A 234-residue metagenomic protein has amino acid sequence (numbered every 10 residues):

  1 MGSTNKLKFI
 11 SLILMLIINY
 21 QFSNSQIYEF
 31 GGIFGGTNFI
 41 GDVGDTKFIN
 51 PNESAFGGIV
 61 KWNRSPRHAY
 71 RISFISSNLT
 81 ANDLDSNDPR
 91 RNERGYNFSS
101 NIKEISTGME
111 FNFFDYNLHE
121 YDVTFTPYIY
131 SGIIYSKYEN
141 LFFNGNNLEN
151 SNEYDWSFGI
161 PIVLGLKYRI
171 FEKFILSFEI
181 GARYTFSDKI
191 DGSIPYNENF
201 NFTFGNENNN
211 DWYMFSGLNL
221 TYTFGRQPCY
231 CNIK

Functional and structural regions predicted by a protein language model:
S23-I27, P66-R67, D115-F125, I170-K173 (+1 more regions): Short loop/turn motifs that connect adjacent beta-strands in outer-membrane beta-barrel proteins
S23-N63, N140, G217-P228: Short glycine/proline- and aromatic-enriched beta-strand/turn motifs that initiate or cap beta-hairpins
Q26, N50-S54, N101-I105, F125 (+2 more regions): Residues that define the transmembrane beta-barrel architecture of outer-membrane proteins
G32, G36, G58-W62, T107-F111 (+4 more regions): Residues on the lipid-exposed face of transmembrane beta-strands in outer-membrane beta-barrel proteins
I40-K47, R90-F98, N147-N152, T203-N206: Extracellular loop and loop/strand-boundary signature of outer-membrane beta-barrel proteins
D42-K47, D83-P89, E120-V123, N140-N147 (+2 more regions): Outer-membrane beta-barrel translocator domains and adjoining extracellular loop/strand segments of Gram-negative
H68, I72-F143, Y222-F224: Gram-negative (and chloroplast) outer-membrane scaffold detector with strong preference for beta-barrel transmembrane
A81-L84, I170-K234: Predominantly the C-terminal beta-signal and adjacent terminal strand-loop region of outer-membrane beta-barrel
